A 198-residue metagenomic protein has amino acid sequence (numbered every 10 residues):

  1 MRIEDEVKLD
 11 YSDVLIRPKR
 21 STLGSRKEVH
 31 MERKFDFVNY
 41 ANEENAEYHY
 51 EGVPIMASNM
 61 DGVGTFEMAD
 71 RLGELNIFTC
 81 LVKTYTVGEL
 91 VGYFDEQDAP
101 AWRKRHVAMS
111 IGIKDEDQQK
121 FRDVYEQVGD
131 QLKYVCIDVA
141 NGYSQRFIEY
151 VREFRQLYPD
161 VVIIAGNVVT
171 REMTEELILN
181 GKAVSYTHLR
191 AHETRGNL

Functional and structural regions predicted by a protein language model:
M1-V107: N-terminal capping/small domains of soluble enzymes
I55-S58, T79-L81, V107-I111, V135 (+2 more regions): Hydrophobic faces of well-ordered beta-strands that scaffold small-molecule active sites in alpha/beta enzyme cores
A57-G64, S110-E116, N141, I164-M173: Glycine-rich beta-to-alpha transition loops that act as phosphate-gripper elements at the mouths of alpha/beta enzyme
F66-A69, F121-Y125, V151, T174-E175: Generic hydrophobic/aromatic pocket-lining and core-packing "Φ" positions
N76-F78, V128-K133, P159-D160, L179-V184: Glycine-enriched alpha-helix->loop->beta-strand junction motifs that scaffold or abut catalytic
T86-Q97, E116-Q119, N141-Y158, T170-T174 (+1 more regions): Active-site-adjacent beta->alpha loops and helix N-cap segments on the catalytic face of soluble alpha/beta enzymes
K104-V128, L132-C136: Active-site beta->alpha loop and helix N-cap motifs at the rims of alpha/beta catalytic domains
T187-T194: Conserved small/polar residues in nucleotide/adenosyl-binding loops
